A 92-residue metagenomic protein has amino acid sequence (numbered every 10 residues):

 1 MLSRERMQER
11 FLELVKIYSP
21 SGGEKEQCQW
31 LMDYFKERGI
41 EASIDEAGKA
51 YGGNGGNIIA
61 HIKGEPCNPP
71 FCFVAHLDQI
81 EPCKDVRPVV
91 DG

Functional and structural regions predicted by a protein language model:
M1, D45-A47, F73-A75: Intrinsically disordered, low-complexity segments enriched in polar/charged residues with Gly/Pro, especially when
M1-K25: N-terminal capping segment at the start of a domain
R4-E9, F35-K36, P88-G92: Short amphipathic alpha-helical segments, especially helix-boundary/capping motifs
V15, K49, D78: Flexible, active-site-adjacent loop/turn segments at secondary-structure boundaries
P20-C67: A non-catalytic alpha/beta surface segment that caps or lines the substrate-entry region of metallo-dependent hydrolase
N54, H61, C67-G92: Active-site metal-coordination/substrate-binding segment of hydrolases, especially metallo-dependent peptidases
